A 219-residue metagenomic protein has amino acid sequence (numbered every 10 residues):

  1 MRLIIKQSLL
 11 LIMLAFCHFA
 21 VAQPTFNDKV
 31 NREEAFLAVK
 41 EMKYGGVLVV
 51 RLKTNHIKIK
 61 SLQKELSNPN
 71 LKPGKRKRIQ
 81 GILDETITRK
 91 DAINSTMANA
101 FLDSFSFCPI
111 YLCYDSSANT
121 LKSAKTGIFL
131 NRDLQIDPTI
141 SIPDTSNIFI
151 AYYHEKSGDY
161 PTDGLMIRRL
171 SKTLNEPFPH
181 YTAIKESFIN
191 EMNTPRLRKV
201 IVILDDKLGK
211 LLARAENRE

Functional and structural regions predicted by a protein language model:
M1-D28: Bacterial Sec-dependent N-terminal signal peptides
P24-E219: Short beta-strand and adjacent turn/loop elements
